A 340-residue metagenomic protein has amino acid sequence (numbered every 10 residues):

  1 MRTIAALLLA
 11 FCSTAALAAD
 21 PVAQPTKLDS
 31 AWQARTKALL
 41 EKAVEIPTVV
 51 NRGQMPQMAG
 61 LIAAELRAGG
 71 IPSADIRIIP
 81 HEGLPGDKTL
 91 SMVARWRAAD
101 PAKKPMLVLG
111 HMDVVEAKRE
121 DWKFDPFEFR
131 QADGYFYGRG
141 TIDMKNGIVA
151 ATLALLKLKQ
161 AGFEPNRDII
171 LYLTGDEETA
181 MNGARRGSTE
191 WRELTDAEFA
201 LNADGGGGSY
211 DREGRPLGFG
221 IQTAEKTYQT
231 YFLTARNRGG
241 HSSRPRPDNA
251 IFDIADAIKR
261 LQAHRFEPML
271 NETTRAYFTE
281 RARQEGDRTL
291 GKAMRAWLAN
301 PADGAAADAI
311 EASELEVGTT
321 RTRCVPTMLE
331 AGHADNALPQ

Functional and structural regions predicted by a protein language model:
A5-A15: Bacterial N-terminal signal peptides
D20-R139, L158-R167: Acidic/His- and Gly-rich active-site-bordering loop/insert found across diverse amide/peptide-bond hydrolases
W32-L40, Q54-M58, I62, G147 (+5 more regions): Stable alpha-helical elements in mature extracytoplasmic
V50, I142, N237-S243, H333: A generic structural motif
R67, I71, Q160-F163, T189-D196 (+2 more regions): Generic secondary-structure signature for well-ordered alpha-helical cores
Y135-F136, I142-G220: Acidic/histidine-rich catalytic neighborhood of metal-dependent amide-processing enzymes
R192-E193, G206-P216, Q222-T230, S242-L329 (+1 more regions): Acidic-enriched catalytic cores of C-N bond-cleaving enzymes acting on peptides and small amides
